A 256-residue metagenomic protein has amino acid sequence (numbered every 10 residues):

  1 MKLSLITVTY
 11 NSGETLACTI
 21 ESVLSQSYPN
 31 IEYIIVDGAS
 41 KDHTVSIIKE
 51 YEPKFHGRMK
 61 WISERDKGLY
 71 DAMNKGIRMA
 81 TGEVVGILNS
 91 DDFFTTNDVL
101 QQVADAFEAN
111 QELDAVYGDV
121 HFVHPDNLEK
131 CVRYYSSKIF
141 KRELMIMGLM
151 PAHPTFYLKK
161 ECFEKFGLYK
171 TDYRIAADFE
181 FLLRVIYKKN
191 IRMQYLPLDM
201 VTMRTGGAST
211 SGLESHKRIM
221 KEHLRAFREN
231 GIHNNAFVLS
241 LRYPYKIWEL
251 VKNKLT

Functional and structural regions predicted by a protein language model:
M1-S25: N-proximal low-complexity "stem/linker" segments adjacent to membrane-targeting elements
M1-S4, E32, E180: Cell-envelope/extracellular polymer assembly enzymes that use nucleotide-activated donors
P29, D37-S46, N89: A conserved acidic beta->alpha catalytic loop
N30-A39, K60-R65: Short beta-strand/loop segment that forms part of the nucleotide-sugar
I62-A80: Glycine-rich, basic loop-to-helix element that forms the pyrophosphate-binding segment of sugar-nucleotide handling
V85: Short aromatic/hydrophobic "clamp" motif used to bind/position activated sugar donors
N97-C131: Conserved donor NDP-sugar-binding/catalytic core segment of glycosyltransferases
G118, Y134-K221: Conserved nucleotide-sugar donor-binding catalytic segment
